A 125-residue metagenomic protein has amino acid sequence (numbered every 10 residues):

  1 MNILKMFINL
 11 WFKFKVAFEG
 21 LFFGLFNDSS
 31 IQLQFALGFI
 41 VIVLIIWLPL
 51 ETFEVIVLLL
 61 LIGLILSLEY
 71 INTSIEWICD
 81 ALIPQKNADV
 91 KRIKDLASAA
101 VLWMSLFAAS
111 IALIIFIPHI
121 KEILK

Functional and structural regions predicted by a protein language model:
M1-I71, L82, K86-A88, R92 (+1 more regions): Hydrophobic alpha-helical transmembrane segments
I75-I78: Hydrophobic transmembrane alpha-helix segments characteristic of membrane transport and insertion machinery
